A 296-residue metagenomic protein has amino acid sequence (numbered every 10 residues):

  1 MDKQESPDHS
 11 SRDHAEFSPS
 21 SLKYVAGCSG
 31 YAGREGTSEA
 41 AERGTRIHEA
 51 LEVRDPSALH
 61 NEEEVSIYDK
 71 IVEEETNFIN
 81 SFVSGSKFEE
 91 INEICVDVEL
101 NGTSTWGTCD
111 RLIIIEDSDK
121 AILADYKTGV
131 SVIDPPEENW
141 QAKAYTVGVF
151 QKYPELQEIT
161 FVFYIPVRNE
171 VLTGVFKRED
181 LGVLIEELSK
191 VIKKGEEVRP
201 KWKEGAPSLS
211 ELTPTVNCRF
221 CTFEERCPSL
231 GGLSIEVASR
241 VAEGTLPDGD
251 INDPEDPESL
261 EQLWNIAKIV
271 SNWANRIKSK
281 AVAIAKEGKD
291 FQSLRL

Functional and structural regions predicted by a protein language model:
M1-A121, L172, A267: Metal-dependent nuclease catalytic cores that hydrolyze phosphodiester bonds in DNA/RNA, characterized by
A26-A32, E197-E243: Cysteine-cluster motifs in flexible loop/terminal segments that predominantly coordinate metals
G33-E39, A58-L59, V130-P136, P207-S210: Short, polar/flexible loop-turn hinges at active-site or ligand-entry regions and domain interfaces
E35-R43, S210-P214, D253-Q262: Structural motif
E52-D55, T128, T146-P154, E196 (+4 more regions): Hydrophobic/aromatic-lined pockets within catalytic cores
F82, V162, E170, V175 (+6 more regions): Charged, terminal alpha-helix-loop-beta segments that serve as non-catalytic nucleic-acid engagement and/or assembly
G85-W202: Mg2+/Mn2+-dependent nuclease catalytic core
R240-L296: Contiguous, amphipathic alpha-helical segments that mediate oligomerization or scaffolding in large protein assemblies
